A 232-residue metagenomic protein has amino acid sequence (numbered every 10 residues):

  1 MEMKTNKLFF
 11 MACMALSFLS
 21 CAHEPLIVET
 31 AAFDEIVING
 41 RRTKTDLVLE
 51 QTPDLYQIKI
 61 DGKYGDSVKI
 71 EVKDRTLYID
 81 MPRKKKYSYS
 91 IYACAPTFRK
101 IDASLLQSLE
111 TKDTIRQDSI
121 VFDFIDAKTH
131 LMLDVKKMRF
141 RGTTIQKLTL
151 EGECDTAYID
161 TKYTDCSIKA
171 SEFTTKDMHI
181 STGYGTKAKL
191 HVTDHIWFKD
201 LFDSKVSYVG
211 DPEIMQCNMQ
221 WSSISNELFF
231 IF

Functional and structural regions predicted by a protein language model:
E2-F232: Intrinsically disordered, low-complexity terminal regions
